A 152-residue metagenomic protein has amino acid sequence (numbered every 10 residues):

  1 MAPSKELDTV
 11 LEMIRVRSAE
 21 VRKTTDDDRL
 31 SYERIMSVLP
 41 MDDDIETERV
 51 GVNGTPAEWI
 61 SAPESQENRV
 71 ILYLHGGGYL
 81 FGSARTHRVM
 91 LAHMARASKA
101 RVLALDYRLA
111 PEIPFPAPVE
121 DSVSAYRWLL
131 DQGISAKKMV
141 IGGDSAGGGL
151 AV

Functional and structural regions predicted by a protein language model:
M1-S65: A glycine/proline-hinged amphipathic helix-loop "lid/cap" segment that gates access to hydrophobic ligand pockets
D44, G54, K99, A136-K138: A generic structural signal for alpha->beta connector loops
A57, L72, M94, F115-V152: Short strand-loop-helix active-site module centered on a catalytic nucleophile
N68-G78: Short beta-strand element of the alpha/beta-hydrolase
S83-R85, P114-F115: Conserved catalytic-core motifs of eukaryotic protein kinase domains, centered on the activation segment
R85-L105: Short amphipathic alpha-helix adjacent to the substrate-entry channel of hydrolases
D106-A110: Short beta-to-alpha linker loops that shape the active-site pocket of alpha/beta-hydrolase fold enzymes
